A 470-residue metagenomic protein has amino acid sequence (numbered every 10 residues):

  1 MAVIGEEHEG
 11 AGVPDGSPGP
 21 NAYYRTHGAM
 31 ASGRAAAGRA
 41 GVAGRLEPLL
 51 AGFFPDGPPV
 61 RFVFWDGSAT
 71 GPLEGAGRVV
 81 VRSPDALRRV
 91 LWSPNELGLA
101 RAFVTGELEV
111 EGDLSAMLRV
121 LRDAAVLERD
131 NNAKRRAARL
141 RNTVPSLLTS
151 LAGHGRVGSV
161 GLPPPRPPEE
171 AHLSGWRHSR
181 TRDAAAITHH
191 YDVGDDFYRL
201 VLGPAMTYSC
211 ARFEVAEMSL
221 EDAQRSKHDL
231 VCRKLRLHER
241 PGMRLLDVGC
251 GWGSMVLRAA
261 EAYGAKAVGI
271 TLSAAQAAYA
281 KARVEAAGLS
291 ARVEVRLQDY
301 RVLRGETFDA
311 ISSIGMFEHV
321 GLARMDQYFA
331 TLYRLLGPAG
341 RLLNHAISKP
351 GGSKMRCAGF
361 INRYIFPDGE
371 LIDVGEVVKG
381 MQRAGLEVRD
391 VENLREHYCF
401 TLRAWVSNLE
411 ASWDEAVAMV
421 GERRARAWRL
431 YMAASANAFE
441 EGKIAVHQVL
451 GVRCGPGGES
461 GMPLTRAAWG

Functional and structural regions predicted by a protein language model:
A2-M218, A223-Q224, L230: Feature captures hydrophobic
P241-G249: Conserved class I S-adenosyl-L-methionine
W252-Y263: Conserved SAM-binding loop of SAM-dependent methyltransferases across substrates and taxa, primarily the Class I
A280-K281: Conserved SAM-binding loop
R301-I311: A short acidic, Gly/Pro-enriched loop at the edge of an enzyme's catalytic core that lines a small-molecule cofactor
D326-A339: A short glycine-rich, Lys/Arg-flanked "PGG" loop and its adjoining helix->strand segment in the class I
A339-I347: Conserved beta-strand signature within the Rossmann-like core of class I S-adenosyl-L-methionine
I347-E459, R466-G470: Substrate-binding/catalytic lobe of Class I Rossmann-like enzymes that use SAM or dcSAM, i.e., the mid-to-C-terminal
